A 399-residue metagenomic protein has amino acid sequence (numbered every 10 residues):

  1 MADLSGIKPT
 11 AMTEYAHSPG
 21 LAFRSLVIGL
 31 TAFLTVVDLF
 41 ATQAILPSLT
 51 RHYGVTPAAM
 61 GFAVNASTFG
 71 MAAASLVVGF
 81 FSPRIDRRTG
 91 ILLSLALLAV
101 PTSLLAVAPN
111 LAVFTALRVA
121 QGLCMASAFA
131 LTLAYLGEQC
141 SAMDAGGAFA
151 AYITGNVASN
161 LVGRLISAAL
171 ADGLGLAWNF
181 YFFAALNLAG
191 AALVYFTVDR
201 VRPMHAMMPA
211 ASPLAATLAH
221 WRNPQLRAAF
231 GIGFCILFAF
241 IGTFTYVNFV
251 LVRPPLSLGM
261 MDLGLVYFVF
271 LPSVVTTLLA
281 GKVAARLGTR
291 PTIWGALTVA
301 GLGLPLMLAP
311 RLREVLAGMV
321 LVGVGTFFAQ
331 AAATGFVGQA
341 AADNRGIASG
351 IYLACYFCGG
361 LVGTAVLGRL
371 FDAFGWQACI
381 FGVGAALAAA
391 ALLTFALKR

Functional and structural regions predicted by a protein language model:
T10-S18, D199-F230: Juxtamembrane intracellular "pre-TM" segments in multi-pass secondary transporters
G54, D86, V107-A112, S141 (+1 more regions): Helix-breaking motifs and short loop linkers at transmembrane-helix boundaries and internal kinks in secondary membrane
A73-P109: Conserved MFS/SLC helix-loop-helix module at the cytosolic interface between two early adjacent transmembrane helices
S75-D86, T276-G288, F371-D372: Helix-to-loop junctions at the C-terminal end of transmembrane segments in multipass secondary transporters
L117-N156: Cytoplasmic helix-loop-helix junction between adjacent transmembrane helices in 12-TM secondary transporters
A142-D144, A151-V198: Helix-loop-helix hairpin linking two adjacent transmembrane segments in secondary transporters
R290-A333: C-terminal transmembrane helical hairpin of 12-TM major facilitator-type secondary transporters
